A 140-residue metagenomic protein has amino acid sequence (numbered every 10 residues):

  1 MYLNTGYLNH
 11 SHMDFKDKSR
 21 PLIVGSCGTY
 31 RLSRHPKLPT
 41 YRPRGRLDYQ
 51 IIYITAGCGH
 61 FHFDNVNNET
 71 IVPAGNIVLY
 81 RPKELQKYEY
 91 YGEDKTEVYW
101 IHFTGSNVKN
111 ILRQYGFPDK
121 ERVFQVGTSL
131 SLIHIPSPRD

Functional and structural regions predicted by a protein language model:
M1-I71, G92, F117-K120: Generic protein-terminus/edge-of-domain signal
C27-Y30, I77, I101: Generic beta-strand hydrophobic packing signal
D48-Y49, I77, T96-V98: Structural motif
V72-L85: Conserved metal-binding segment of the jelly-roll/cupin
K83-N107: Ligand-binding loop in jelly-roll beta-barrel domains
R113-S131: Aromatic/histidine-rich interaction motifs
I133-D140: Conserved small/polar residues in nucleotide/adenosyl-binding loops
